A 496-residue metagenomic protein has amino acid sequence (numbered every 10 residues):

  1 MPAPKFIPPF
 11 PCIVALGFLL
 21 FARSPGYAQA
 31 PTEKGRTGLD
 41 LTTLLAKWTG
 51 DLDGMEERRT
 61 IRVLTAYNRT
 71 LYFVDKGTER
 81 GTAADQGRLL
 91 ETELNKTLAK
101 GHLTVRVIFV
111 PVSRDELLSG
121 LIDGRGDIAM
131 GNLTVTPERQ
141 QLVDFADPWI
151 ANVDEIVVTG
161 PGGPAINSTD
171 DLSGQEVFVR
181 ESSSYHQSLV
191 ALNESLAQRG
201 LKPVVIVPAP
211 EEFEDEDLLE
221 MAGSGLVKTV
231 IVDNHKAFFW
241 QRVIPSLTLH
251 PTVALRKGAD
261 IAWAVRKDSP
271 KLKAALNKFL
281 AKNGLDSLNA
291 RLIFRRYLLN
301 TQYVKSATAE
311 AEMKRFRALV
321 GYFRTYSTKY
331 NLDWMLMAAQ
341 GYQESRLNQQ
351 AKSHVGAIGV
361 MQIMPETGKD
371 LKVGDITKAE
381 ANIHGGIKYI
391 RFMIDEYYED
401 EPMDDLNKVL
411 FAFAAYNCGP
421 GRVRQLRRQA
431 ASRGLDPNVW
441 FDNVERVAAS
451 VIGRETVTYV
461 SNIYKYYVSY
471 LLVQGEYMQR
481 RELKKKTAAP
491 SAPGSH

Functional and structural regions predicted by a protein language model:
P11-A22: Bacterial N-terminal signal peptides
Q29-E57, G81-E93, G160-Y185, L255-T301 (+2 more regions): Extended ligand-binding regions for polar small-molecule ligands
Q29-V135, Q140-Q141, P208-F213, L276: Extracytoplasmic small-molecule ligand-binding "clamshell" domains of the periplasmic binding protein/Venus flytrap
R62-L71, G77-T97, V153-E214, E310-Y322: Bilobed "Venus flytrap"/periplasmic-binding protein-like clamshell domains and structurally analogous long
T65-R69, L142, A146-G163, E211-D215 (+4 more regions): Periplasmic-binding protein-like
L90, L121-I122, L172, L219-G223 (+6 more regions): Hydrophobic residues within well-ordered alpha-helices
E116, I122-D123, D127-L142, S188-A197 (+3 more regions): A ligand-binding cleft/hinge motif common to bilobed small-molecule-binding domains
R180, S188-A191, L285-R295, Q302-H496: Catalytic glycan-binding domains that act on GlcNAc-containing polysaccharides
